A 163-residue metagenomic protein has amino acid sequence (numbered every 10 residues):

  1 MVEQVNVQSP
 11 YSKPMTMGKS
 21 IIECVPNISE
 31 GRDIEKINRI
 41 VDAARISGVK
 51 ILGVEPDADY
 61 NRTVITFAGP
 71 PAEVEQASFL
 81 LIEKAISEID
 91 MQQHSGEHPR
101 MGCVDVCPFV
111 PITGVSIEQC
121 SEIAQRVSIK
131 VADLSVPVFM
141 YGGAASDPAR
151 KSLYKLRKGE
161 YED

Functional and structural regions predicted by a protein language model:
M1-T16: N-terminal amphipathic/basic-hydrophobic helices that include classical n-h-c signal peptides and signal-anchor
M17-D163: Long, contiguous binding/interaction regions
